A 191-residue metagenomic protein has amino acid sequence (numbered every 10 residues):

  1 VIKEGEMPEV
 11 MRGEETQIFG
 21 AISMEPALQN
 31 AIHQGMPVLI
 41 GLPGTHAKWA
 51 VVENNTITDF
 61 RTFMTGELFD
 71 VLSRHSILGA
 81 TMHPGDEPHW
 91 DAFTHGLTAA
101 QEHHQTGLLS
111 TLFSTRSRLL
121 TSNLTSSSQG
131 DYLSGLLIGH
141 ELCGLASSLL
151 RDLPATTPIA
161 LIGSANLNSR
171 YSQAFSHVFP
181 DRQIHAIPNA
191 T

Functional and structural regions predicted by a protein language model:
V1-L39, A47-W90, H95-T191: Nucleotide/phosphate-binding catalytic cleft detector across ATP-hydrolyzing and phosphate-transferring enzymes
